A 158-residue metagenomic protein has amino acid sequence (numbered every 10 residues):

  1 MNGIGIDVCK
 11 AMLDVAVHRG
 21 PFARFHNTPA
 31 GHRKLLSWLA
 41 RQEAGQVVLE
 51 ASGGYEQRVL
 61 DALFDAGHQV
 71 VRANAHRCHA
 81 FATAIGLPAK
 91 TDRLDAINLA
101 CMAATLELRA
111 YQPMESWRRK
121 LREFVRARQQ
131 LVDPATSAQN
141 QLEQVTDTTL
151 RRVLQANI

Functional and structural regions predicted by a protein language model:
M1-I158: A detector of single, family-specific signature residues that are central to catalytic or substrate-handling motifs
